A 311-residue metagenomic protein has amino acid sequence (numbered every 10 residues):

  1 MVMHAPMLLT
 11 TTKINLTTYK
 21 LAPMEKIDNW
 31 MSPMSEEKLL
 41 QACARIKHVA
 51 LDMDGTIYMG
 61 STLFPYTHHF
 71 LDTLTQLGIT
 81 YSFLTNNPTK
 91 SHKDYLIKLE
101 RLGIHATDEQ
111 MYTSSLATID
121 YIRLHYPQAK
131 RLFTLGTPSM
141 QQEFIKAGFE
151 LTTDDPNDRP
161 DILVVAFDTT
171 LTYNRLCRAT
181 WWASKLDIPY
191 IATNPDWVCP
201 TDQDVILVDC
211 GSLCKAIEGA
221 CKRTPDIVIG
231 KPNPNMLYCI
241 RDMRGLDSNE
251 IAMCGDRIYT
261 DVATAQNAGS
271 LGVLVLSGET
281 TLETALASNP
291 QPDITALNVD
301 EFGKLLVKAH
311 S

Functional and structural regions predicted by a protein language model:
H4, L8-M53, M59-I79, P88-Y112 (+1 more regions): Asp-based, Mg2+/Mn2+-dependent phosphohydrolase catalytic module
